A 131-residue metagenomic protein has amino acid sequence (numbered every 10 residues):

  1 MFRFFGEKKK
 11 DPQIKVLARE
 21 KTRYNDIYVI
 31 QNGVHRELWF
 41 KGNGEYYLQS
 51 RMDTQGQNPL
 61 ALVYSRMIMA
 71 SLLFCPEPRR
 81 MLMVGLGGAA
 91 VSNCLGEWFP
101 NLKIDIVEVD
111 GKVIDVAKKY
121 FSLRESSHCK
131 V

Functional and structural regions predicted by a protein language model:
M1-R66, A70-E77, E97: Rossmann-like AdoMet
Q31, Q57-V131: The AdoMet/dcAdoMet-binding core of the Class I SAM-like
